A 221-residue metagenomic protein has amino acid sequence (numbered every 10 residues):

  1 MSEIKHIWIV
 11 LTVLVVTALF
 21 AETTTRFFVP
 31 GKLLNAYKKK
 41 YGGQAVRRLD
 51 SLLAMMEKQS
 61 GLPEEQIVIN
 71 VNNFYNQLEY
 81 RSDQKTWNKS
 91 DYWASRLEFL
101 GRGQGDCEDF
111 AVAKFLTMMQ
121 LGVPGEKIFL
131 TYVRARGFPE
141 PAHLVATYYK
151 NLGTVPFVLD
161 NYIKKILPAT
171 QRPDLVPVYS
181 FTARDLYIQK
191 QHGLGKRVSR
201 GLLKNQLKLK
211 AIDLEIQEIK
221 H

Functional and structural regions predicted by a protein language model:
M1-W8: Bacterial N-terminal signal peptides that target proteins for export
L11-V13, R136: Generic marker of residues within folded, mature protein domains
V13-A21: Hydrophobic h-region of N-terminal signal peptides that target proteins for export in Gram-negative bacteria
A21-H221: A structural boundary/capping signal
